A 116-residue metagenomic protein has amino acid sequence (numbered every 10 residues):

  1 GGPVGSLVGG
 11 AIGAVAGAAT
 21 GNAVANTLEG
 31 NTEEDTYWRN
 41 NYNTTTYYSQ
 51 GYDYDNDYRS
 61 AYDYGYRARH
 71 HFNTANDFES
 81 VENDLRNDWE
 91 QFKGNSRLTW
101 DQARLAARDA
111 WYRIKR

Functional and structural regions predicted by a protein language model:
G1-N31: Short, low-complexity, glycine-enriched hydrophobic/amphipathic alpha-helices that associate with lipid bilayers
V24-R116: Gly/Pro-rich, low-complexity intrinsically disordered segments
